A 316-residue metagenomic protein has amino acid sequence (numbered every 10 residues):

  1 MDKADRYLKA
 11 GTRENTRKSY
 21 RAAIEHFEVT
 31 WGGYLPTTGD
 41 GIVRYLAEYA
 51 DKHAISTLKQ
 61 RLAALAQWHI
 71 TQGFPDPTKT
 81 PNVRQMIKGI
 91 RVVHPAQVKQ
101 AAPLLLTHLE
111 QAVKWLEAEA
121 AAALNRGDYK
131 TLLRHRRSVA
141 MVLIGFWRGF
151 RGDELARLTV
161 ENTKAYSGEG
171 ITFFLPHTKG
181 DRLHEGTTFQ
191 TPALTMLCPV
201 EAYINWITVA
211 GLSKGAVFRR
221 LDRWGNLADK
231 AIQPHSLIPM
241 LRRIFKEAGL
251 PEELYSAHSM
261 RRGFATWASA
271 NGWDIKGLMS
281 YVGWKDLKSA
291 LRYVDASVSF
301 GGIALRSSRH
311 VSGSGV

Functional and structural regions predicted by a protein language model:
M1-V316: Extended, non-catalytic subsegments within catalytic or DNA/protein-binding/adaptor domains
